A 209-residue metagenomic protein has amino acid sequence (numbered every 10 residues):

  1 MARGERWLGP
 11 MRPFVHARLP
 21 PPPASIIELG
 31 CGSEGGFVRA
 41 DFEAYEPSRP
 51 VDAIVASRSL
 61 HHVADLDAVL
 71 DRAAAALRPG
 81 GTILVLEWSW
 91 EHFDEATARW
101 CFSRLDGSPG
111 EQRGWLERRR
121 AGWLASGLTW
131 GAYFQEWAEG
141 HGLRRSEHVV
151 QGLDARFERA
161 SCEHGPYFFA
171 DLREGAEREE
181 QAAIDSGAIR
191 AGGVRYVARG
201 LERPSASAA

Functional and structural regions predicted by a protein language model:
E5-A24: Conserved alpha-helix/loop element of class I SAM-dependent methyltransferases that forms part of the SAM/SAH-binding
P23-G32: Conserved class I S-adenosyl-L-methionine
A40-A44: Conserved SAM/SAH-binding loop
V55: A conserved beta-strand element that flanks and buttresses the S-adenosyl-L-methionine
A68-P79: A short glycine-rich, Lys/Arg-flanked "PGG" loop and its adjoining helix->strand segment in the class I
L84-R119: Conserved class I S-adenosyl-L-methionine
R113-G175: Substrate-binding/catalytic lobe of Class I Rossmann-like enzymes that use SAM or dcSAM, i.e., the mid-to-C-terminal
E147-Q151, A155, A160-A209: A C-terminal cap/extension of S-adenosyl-L-methionine-dependent methyltransferases that defines the acceptor-substrate
